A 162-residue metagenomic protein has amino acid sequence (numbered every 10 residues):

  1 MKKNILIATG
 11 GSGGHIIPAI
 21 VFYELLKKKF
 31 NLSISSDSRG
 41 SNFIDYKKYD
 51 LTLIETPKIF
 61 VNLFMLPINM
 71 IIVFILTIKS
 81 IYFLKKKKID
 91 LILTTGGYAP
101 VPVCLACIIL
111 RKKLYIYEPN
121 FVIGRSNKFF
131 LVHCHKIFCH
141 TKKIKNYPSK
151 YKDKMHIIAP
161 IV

Functional and structural regions predicted by a protein language model:
K2-G10, K28-I72, H156-P160: Conserved nucleotide-sugar phosphate-binding/catalytic loop shared by glycosyltransferases and other
L6, S33, I92-L93, Y115 (+1 more regions): Structural detector of well-ordered beta-strand residues that form the stable sheet scaffold of enzyme domains
G13, I17, G97-A99, F121-R125: Residue-level detector of alpha-helix initiation sites
H15-L26, R39: Short amphipathic alpha-helix
R39, L110-V162: Active-site-proximal region of nucleotide-activated glycan assembly enzymes, centered on histidine/acidic-rich loops
R39-N42, S80, L91-L110: An aromatic- and histidine-rich active-site surface loop
N62-L91, I109: An amphipathic, basic-hydrophobic alpha-helix
